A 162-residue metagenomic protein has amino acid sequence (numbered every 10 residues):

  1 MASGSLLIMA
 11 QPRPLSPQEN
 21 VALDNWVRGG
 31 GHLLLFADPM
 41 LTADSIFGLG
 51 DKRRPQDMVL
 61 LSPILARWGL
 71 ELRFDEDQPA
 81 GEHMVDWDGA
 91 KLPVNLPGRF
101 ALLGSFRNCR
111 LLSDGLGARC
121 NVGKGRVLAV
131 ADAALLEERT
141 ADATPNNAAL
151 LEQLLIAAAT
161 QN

Functional and structural regions predicted by a protein language model:
A2-Q56, K124: Short alpha-beta junction capping motif
E19-A22, D57-I64, N147-L151: Stable alpha-helical elements in mature extracytoplasmic
N25, I64, R119: Hydrophobic/aromatic ligand-binding patch that stacks against planar heteroaromatic rings of cofactors or nucleotides
R28, L41, A66-L70, A159: Sec-exported extracytoplasmic/periplasmic mature domains
H32-F36, D57-D86: Short histidine
G48-R54, K91-G98, A143, N147-A149: Short, surface-exposed, charged loop/turn segments at secondary-structure junctions
E71-D142: Catalytic beta-strand/loop cores that center a nucleophilic Ser/Cys/Thr and support acyl-enzyme chemistry
A134-N162: Extracellular ligand-binding/catalytic regions of CAZymes and related secreted enzymes and adhesion modules
